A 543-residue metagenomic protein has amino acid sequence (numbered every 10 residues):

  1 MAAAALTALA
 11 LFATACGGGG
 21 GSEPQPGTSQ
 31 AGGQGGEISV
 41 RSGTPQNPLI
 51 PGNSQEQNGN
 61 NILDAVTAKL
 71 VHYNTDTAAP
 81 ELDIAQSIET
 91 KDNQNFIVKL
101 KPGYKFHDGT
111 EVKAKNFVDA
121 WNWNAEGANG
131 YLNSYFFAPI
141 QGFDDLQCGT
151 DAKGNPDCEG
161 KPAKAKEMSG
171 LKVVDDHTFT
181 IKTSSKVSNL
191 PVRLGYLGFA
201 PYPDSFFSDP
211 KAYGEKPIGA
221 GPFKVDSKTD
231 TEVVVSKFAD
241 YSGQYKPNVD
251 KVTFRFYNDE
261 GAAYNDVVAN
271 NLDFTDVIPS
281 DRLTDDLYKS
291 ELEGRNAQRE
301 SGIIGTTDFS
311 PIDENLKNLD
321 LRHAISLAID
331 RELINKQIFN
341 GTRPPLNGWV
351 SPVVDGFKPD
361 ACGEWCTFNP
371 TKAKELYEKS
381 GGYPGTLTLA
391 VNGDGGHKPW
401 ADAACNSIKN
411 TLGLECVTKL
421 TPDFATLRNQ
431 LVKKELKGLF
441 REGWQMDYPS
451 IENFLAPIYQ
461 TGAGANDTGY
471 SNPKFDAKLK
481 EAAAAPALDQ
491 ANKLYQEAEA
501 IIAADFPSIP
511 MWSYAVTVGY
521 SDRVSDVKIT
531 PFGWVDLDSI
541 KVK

Functional and structural regions predicted by a protein language model:
R41-D92, I218: N-terminal lobe/hinge region of extracytoplasmic solute-binding protein
E89, P162, K172, H323 (+6 more regions): Extracytoplasmic/peripheral linker and loop segments enriched in polar/acidic and small residues with frequent Thr/Pro
V112-N122, D176-S184, G221-P222, V249-K251 (+4 more regions): Alpha-helical secondary-structure segments
A125-P203: Surface-exposed binding/hinge segments that line and control ligand-binding clefts or catalytic entry sites
E167-K172, D176-T178, K182-P247, K251: Gly/Pro-rich hinge or "lid" segments in bacterial periplasmic/extracellular proteins
D226-S236, T253-D313, K336: Extracellular/periplasmic solute-recognition and catalytic clefts
P344-K379, D394-P399: Structural transition elements
E378-M446, L488: Ligand/substrate-recognition segments at binding pockets and active sites
